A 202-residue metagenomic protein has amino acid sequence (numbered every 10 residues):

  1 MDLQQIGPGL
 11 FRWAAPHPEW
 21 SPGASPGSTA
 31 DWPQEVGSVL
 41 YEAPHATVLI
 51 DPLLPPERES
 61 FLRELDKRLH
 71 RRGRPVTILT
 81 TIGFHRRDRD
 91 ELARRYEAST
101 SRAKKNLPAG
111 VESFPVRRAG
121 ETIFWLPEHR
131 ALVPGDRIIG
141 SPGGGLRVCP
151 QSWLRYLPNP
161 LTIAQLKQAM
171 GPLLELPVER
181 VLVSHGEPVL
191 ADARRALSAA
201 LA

Functional and structural regions predicted by a protein language model:
M1-H45: Zn-dependent metallo-beta-lactamase
D2, A15-E19, A46-P56, E112 (+1 more regions): Metallo-beta-lactamase
F11, S99-S101, E112-F114: General small-molecule cofactor/ligand-binding pocket signal
G23-S25, E59-L65, S141-L146: A short, polar/proline- and glycine-enriched secondary-structure boundary/capping micro-motif
Q34, R58-F61, H85, R117 (+1 more regions): Amphipathic coiled-coil/heptad-repeat helices and related helical stalk/stem segments that mediate oligomerization
P56-K105: Active-site metal-binding motif and surrounding structural segment of the metallo-beta-lactamase
A109: Active-site-adjacent helix-turn-beta-strand microarchitecture at beta-sheet edges that either contains or buttresses
